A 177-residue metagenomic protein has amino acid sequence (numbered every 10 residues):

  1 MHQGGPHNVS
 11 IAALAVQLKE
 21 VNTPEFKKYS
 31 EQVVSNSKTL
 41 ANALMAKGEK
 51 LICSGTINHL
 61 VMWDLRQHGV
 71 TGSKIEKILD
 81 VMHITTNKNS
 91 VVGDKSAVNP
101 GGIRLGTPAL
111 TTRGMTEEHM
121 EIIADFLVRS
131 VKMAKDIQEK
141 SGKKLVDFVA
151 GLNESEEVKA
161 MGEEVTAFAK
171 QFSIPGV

Functional and structural regions predicted by a protein language model:
M1-T71, N153: Active-site C-terminal subdomain of aminotransferase-like
H2-G5, V9, A13-V16, E20 (+9 more regions): Alpha-helical context
V16, E20-T23, Q67, V81-T85 (+3 more regions): Short, well-ordered loop/turn and helix-capping segments at boundaries between secondary-structure elements and domains
Q17-E20, Q32, N36-T39, A43 (+7 more regions): Generic, well-ordered alpha-helical scaffold segments in large soluble proteins
K28, K74, H119-I122: An acidic, carboxylate-rich microenvironment
N36, A97-V177: PLP-dependent enzyme catalytic core of the Aspartate aminotransferase-like
K50-E117: Conserved PLP-binding catalytic core of the aspartate aminotransferase-like
